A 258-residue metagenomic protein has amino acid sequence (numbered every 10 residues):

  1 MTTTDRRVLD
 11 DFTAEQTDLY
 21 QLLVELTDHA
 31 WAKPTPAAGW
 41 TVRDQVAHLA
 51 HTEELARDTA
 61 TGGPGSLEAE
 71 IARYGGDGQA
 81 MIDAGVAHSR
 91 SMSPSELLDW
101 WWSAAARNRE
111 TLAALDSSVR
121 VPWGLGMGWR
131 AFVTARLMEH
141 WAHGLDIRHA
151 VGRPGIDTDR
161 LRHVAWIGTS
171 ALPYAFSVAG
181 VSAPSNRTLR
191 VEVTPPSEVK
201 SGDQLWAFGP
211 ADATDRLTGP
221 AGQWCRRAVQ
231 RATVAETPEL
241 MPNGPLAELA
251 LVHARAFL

Functional and structural regions predicted by a protein language model:
M1-A47, A56-D58: An N-terminal domain-cap segment
M1-R7, L55-R109, A113: Short, helix-capping/interhelical loops that line the mouth of catalytic, cofactor-, or ligand-binding pockets
V8-E15, Q45, L97-A104, F132-E139 (+1 more regions): Amphipathic alpha-helix face/heptad-repeat signature
E15-L22, T52, A104-R107, T111-A114 (+1 more regions): Amphipathic, well-ordered alpha-helical segments in soluble domains
V24-T35, A105-V133: Acidic interhelical loop/turn segments
A32-R73, P122-V178, W224: Short, contiguous alpha-helical
H149-A211, R216: Hydrophobic protein-protein interaction segments
D212-L258: C-terminal interaction segments
